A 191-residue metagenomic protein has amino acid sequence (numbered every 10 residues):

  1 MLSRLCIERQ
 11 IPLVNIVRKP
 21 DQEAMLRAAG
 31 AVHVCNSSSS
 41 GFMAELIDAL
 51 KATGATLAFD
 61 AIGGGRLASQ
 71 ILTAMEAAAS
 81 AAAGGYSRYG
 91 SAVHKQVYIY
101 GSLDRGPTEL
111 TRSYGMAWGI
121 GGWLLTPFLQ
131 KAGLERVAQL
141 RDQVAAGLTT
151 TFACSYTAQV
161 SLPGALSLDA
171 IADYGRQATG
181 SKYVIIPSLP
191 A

Functional and structural regions predicted by a protein language model:
M1-L2, G64-Q70: Short glycine/serine/threonine-rich phosphate/pyrophosphate-binding segments that cradle anionic phosphate groups
M1-S40: Mid-domain Rossmann-like dinucleotide-binding core that forms the NAD(H)/NADP(H) cofactor-binding site
H33-F42, Y156-G164: Short acidic-hydrophobic, aromatic-tinged amphipathic segments that line or gate anion-handling sites
S39, G63, E76: Short glycine-/small-residue-rich Rossmann-like dinucleotide-binding loops
M43-I47, K51-A52, G101-A158: C-terminal substrate-binding/catalytic core of Rossmann-like NAD(P)-dependent dehydrogenases/reductases
T56-F59: N-terminal Rossmann-like NAD(P) cofactor-binding module of classical short-chain dehydrogenase/reductase
L72, A78-A83, P127-A191: C-terminal hydrophobic helical "lid"/dimerization subdomain of Rossmann-like NAD(P)H-dependent oxidoreductases
A79-K95, Y100-A117: Rossmann-fold NAD(P)-binding glycine/threonine-rich loop
